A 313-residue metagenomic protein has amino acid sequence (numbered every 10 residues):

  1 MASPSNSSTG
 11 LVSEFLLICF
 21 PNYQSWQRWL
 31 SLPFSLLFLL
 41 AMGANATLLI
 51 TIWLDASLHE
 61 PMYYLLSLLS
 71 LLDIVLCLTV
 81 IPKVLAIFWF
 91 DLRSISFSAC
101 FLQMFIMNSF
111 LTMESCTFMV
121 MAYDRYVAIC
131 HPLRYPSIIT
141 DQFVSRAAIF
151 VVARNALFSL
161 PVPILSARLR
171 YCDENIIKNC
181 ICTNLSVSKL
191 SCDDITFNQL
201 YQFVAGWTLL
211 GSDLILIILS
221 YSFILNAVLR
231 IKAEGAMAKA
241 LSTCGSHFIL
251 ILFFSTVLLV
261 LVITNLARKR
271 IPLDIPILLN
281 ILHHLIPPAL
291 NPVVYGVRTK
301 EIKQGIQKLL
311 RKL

Functional and structural regions predicted by a protein language model:
M1-L313: Transmembrane helical core of 7TM receptor-like proteins
